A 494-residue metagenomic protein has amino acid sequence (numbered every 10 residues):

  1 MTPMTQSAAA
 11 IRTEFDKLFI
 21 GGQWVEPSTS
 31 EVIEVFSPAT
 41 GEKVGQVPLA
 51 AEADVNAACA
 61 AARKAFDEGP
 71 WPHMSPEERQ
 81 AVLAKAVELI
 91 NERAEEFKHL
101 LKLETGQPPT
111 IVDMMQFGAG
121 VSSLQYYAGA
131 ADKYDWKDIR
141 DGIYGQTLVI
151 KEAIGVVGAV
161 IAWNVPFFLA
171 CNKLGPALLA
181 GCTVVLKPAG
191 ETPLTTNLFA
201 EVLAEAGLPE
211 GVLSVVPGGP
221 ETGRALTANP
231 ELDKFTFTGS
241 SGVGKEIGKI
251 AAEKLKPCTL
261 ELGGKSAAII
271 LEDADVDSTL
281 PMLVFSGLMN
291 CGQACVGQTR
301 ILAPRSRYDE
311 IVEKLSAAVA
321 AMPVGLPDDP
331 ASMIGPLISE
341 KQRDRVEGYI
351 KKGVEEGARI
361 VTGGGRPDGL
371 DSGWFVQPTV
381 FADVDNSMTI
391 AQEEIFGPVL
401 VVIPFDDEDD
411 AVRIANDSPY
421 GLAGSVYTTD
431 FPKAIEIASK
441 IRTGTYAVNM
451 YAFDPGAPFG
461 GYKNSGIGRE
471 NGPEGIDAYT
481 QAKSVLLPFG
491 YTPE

Functional and structural regions predicted by a protein language model:
M1-V47, A81-K85, Y134-V160, T259 (+3 more regions): Terminal low-complexity tails and localization/encapsulation signals of metabolic enzymes
T40-G45, L232, P323, I350 (+3 more regions): Conserved C-terminal structural/oligomerization subdomain of aldehyde/semialdehyde dehydrogenase
G41, R79, L101, L124 (+10 more regions): Residue-level signal for inorganic ion chemistry
K43-A50, D67-W71, A159, A268-L271 (+5 more regions): Short, well-ordered beta-strand elements within core beta-sheets of diverse protein domains
V44-Y134: Glycine-rich loop-to-alpha-helix module at the N-terminal edge of alpha/beta enzyme cores
F66, P70, V87-A94, K98 (+17 more regions): Structural signal for hydrophobic packing residues in well-ordered secondary-structure cores of soluble enzyme domains
W136-S278, F405: Rossmann-like NAD(P) dinucleotide-binding subdomain of oxidoreductase/dehydrogenase enzymes
G242-D385, V448, E494: ALDH superfamily catalytic-core signature
